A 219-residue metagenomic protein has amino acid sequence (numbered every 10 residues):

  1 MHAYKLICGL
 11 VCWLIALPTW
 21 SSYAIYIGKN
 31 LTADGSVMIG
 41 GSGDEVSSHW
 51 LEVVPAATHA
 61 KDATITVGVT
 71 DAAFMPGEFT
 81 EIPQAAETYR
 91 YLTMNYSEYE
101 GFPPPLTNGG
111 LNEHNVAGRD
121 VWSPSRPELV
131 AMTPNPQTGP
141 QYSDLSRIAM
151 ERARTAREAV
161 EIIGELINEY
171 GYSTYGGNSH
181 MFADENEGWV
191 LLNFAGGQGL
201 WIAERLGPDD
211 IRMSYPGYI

Functional and structural regions predicted by a protein language model:
M1-C8: Bacterial N-terminal signal peptides that target proteins for export
S22-Q141, I162-Y175, M181-I219: A contiguous strand-loop segment
S146-R152: Short, well-ordered beta-strand elements within core beta-sheets of diverse protein domains
R152-E158: Short, charged, surface-exposed loops that flank catalytic or proteolytic processing sites
A153, H180-M181: Active-site groove signature of glycoside hydrolases
